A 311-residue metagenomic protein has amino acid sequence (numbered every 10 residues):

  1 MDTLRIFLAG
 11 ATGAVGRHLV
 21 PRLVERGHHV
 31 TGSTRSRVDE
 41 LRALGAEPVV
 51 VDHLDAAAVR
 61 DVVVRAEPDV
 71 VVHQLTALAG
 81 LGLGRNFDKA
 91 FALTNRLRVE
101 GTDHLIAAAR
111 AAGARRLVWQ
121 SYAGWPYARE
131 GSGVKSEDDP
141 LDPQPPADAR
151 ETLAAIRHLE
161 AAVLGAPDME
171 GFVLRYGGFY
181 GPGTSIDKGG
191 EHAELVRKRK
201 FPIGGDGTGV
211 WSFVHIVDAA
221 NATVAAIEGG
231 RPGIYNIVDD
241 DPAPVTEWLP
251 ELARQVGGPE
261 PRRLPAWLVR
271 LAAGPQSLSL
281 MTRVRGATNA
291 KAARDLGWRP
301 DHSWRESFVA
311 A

Functional and structural regions predicted by a protein language model:
M1, V51-L54, A243, P259 (+1 more regions): C-terminal amphipathic/interface module of NAD(P)-dependent oxidoreductases and related NAD-binding regulators
L4-R26: N-terminal Rossmann NAD(P)H-binding glycine-rich loop of SDR-like oxidoreductase domains
S36-R42, A46-E100: NAD(P)H-binding glycine-rich loop region in Rossmannoid oxidoreductase-like domains and their noncatalytic homologs
G82, N86-A149: Conserved Rossmann-fold NAD(P)-dependent oxidoreductase catalytic core, especially the SDR/UDP-sugar
R116, Q120-Y122, H158-P182: Conserved beta-loop-beta element that borders a ligand/cofactor-binding pocket
E130-G131, R157, M169, Y180-E191 (+1 more regions): Glycine/proline-rich active-site loop of Rossmann-fold NAD(P)-dependent oxidoreductases
D142-D148, E191-V214: A conserved pocket-lining segment of Rossmann-fold NAD(P)-dependent short-chain dehydrogenase/reductase
A220-Q276: Mid/C-terminal beta-alpha module of Rossmann-like enzyme folds, strongest in SDR-family dehydrogenases/epimerases
